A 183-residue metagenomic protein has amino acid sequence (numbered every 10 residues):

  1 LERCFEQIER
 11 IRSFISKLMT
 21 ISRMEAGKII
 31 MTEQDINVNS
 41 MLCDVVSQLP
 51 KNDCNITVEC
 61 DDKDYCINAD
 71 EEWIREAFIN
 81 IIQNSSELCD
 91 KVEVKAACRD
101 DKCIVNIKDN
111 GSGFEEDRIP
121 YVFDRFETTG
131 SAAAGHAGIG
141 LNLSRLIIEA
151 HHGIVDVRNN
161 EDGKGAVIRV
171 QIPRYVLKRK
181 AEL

Functional and structural regions predicted by a protein language model:
E6-I11: Short alpha-helical segment of the dimerization/phosphotransfer core of two-component systems
A26-M31, C66-A69: Conserved micro-motifs of the catalytic ATP-binding
T32-S47: A conserved beta-strand-to-alpha-helix junction within the catalytic ATP-binding
K91-D101: Short beta-strand/loop element within the Bergerat-fold HATPase_c
F114-F126: Short conserved segment of the HATPase_c
G140, S144: Short alpha-helical Gxxx[C/S/T] motif in the catalytic ATP-binding
G153-I154: Conserved glycine-rich
